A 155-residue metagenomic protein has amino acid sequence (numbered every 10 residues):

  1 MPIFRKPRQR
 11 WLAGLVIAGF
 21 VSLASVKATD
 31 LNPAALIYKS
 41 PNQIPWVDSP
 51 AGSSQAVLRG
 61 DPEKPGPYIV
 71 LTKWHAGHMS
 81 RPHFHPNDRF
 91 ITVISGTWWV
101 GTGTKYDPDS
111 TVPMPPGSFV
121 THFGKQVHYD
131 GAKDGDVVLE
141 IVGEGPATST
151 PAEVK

Functional and structural regions predicted by a protein language model:
M1-R8: N-terminal secretory signal peptides that target proteins for export/translocation
A13-S22: Bacterial N-terminal signal peptides
V26-Y68, V154-K155: A short, N-terminal "cap"/entry segment at the start of jelly-roll beta-barrel domains of the cupin/DSBH fold
A35-I37, D109, Y129-K155: Double-stranded beta-helix
Y68-H85, F123-K125: Conserved short histidine dyad/triad with adjacent acidic residue
H75-H78, H85-K105: Glycine- and acidic-residue-biased ligand/ion/polar-headgroup-sensing regions
S80-P82, V100-G101, H122, V127-K133: Short beta-strand His + acidic residue motifs that chelate non-heme Fe in jelly-roll/DSBH and cupin folds
T104-K125: Short acidic-glycine-tyrosine-enriched beta hairpin
